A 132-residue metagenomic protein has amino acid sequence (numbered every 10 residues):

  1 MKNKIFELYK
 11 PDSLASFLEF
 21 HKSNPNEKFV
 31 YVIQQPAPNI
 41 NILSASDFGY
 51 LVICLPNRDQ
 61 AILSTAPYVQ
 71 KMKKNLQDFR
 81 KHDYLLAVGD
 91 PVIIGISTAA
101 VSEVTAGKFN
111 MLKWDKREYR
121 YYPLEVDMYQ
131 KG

Functional and structural regions predicted by a protein language model:
M1-Y84, I96-G132: Long, low-complexity, Lys/Arg-enriched
V88, I93-I96: Core of folded catalytic or high-affinity ligand/protein-binding domains in predominantly eukaryotic proteins
